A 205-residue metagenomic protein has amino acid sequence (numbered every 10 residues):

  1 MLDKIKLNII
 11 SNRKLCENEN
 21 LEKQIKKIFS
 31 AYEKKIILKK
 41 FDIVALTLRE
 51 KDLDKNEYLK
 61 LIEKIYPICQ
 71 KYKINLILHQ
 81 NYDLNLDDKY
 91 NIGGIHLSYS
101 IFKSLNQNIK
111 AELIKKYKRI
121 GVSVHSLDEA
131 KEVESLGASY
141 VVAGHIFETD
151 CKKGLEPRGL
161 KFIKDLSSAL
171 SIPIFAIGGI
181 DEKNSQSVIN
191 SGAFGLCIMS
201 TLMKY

Functional and structural regions predicted by a protein language model:
M1-Y140, R158, D165, I172 (+3 more regions): Conserved N-terminal beta1-alpha1 strand-loop-helix module at the mouth
T47-L48, F147-K153: A short acidic, helix-capping loop that chelates divalent metal ions and anchors anionic groups
G144-I146, I177-I180: Short, loop-centered acidic/histidine patches that primarily coordinate divalent metals
C151, S168-S171: A broad detector of the eukaryotic-type serine/threonine protein kinase catalytic domain
K153, P157-L160: Short, well-ordered coil↔helix boundary/capping segments
K161, C197: Active-site phosphate/pyrophosphate-handling residues
F194: Short, glycine/charged-rich "phosphate-handling" switch motifs in NTP-dependent and phosphotransfer domains
